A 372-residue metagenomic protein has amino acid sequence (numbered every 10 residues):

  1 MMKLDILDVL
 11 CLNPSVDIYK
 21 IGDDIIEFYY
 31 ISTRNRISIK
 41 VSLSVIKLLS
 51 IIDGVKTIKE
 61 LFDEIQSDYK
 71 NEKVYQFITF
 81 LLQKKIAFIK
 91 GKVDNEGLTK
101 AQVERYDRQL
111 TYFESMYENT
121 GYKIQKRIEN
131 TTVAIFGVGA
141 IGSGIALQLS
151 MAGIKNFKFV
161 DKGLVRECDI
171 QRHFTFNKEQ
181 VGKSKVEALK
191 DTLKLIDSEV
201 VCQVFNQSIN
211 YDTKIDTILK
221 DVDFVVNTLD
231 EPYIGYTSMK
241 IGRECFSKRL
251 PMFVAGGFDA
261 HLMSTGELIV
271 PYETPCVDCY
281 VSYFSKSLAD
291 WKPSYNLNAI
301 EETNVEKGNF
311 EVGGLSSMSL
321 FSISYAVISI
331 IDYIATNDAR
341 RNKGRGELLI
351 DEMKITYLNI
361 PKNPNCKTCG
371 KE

Functional and structural regions predicted by a protein language model:
M2-N13, I21, I39, Q66-V93 (+2 more regions): Glycine-rich phosphate/adenylate-binding loop
L12-N35, M151-F157, D161-F174: Beta1-alpha1 glycine-rich phosphate/pyrophosphate-binding loop at the start of Rossmann-like nucleotide-binding domains
I21-I39, S50, K59-S67, N71-V133 (+1 more regions): N-terminal charged helix/coil linker that caps or initiates catalytic domains
S44-L48: Short alpha-helical "packing" element that flanks the helix-turn-helix/winged-helix DNA-binding module
T120-R166: Glycine-rich adenosine-cofactor-binding loop
I145-A146, L189, I241: Hydrophobic residues within alpha-helices that form the first helical element adjacent to the glycine-rich loop
N156-S198: Glycine-rich phosphate-binding loop and adjoining beta1-alpha1-beta2 segment of Rossmann-like nucleotide-binding folds
V186-I234, S238: A structured beta-alpha segment of the ubiquitous adenosine-cofactor-binding alpha/beta core
